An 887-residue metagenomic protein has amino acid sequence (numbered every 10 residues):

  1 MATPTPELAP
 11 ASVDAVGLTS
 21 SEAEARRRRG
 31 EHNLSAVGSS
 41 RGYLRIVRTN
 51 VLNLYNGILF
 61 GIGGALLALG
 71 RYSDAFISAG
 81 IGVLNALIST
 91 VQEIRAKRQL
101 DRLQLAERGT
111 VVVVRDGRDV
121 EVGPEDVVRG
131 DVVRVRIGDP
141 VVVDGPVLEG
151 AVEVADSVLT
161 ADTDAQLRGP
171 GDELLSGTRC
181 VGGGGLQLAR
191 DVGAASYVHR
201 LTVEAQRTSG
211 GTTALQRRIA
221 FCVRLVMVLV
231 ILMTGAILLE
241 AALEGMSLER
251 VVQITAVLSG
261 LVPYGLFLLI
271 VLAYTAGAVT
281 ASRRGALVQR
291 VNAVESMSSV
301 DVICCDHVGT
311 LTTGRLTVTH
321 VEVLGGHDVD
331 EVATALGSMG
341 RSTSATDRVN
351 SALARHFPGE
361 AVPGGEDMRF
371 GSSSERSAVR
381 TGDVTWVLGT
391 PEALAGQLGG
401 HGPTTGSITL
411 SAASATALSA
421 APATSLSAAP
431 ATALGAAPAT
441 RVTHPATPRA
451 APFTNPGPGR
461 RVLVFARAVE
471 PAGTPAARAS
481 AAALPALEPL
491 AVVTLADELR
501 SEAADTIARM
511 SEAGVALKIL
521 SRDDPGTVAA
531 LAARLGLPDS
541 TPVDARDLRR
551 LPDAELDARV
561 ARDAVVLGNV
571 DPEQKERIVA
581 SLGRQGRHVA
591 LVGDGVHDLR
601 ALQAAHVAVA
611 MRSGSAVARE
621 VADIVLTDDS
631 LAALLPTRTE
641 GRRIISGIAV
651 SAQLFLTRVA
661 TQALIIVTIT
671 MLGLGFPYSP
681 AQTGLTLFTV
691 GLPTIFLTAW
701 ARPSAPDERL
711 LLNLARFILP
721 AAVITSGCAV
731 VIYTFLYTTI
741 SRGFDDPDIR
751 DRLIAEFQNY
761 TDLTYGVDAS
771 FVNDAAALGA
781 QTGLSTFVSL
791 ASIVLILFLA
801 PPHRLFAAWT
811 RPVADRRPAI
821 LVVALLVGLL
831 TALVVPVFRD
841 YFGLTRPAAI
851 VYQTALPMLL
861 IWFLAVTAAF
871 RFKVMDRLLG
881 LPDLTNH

Functional and structural regions predicted by a protein language model:
A2-P6, H32-V112, D119, L353: Transmembrane helix-loop-helix hairpins at the membrane interface
A15-G17, A25-G38, G42, G82-I88 (+2 more regions): Actuator/coupling domain of P-type ATPases
G57-I77, V228-P263, V279-G285, A660-P680 (+3 more regions): Helix-interface capping motifs at the ends of transmembrane segments in multi-pass membrane proteins
I77-R108, R115, G211-V302, M510-A513 (+6 more regions): Hydrophobic alpha-helical transmembrane segments
I88, R118, R190-G193, Q206 (+11 more regions): Conserved beta-strand/loop elements of the cytosolic catalytic core of P-type E1-E2 ATPases, chiefly in the P-domain
R108-A220, L551-V565: Cytosolic catalytic regions of P-type ion-transporting ATPases
Y274, A278, D539-A590, G595 (+2 more regions): Membrane-embedded transport module
S299-P422, L426, L434, R441-E488 (+6 more regions): Cytosolic catalytic regions of ATP/NTP-dependent phosphoryl-transfer enzymes
